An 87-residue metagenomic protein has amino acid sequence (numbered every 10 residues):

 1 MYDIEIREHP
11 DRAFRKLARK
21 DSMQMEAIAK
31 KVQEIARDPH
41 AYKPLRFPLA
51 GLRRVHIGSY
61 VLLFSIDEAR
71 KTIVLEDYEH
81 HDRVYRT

Functional and structural regions predicted by a protein language model:
M1-I4, R15-M25, I57, S65-T87: Enriched for short, Lys/Arg-rich terminal
D11, E26-A29: Generic alpha-helical structural signal
R12, M23, H40, A50 (+1 more regions): Short alpha-helical
K30-V55, R83: A short, surface-exposed loop/turn module that caps and links secondary-structure elements
